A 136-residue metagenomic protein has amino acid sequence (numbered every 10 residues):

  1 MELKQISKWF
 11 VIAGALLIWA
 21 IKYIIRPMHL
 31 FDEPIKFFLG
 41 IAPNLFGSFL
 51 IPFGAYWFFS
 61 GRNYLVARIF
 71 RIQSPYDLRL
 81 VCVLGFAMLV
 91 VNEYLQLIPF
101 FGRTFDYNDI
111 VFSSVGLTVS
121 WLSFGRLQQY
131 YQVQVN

Functional and structural regions predicted by a protein language model:
M1-N136: Bulky hydrophobic segments
